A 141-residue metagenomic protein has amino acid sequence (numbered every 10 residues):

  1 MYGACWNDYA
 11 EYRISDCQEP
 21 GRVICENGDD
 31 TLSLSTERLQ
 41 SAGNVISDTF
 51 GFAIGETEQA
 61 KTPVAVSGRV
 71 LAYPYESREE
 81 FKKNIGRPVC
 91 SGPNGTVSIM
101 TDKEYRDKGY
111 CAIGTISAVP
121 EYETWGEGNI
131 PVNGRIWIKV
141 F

Functional and structural regions predicted by a protein language model:
M1-F141: Extracellular receptor-binding modules and their adjoining Ser/Thr/Gly/Asp/Asn-rich linkers
